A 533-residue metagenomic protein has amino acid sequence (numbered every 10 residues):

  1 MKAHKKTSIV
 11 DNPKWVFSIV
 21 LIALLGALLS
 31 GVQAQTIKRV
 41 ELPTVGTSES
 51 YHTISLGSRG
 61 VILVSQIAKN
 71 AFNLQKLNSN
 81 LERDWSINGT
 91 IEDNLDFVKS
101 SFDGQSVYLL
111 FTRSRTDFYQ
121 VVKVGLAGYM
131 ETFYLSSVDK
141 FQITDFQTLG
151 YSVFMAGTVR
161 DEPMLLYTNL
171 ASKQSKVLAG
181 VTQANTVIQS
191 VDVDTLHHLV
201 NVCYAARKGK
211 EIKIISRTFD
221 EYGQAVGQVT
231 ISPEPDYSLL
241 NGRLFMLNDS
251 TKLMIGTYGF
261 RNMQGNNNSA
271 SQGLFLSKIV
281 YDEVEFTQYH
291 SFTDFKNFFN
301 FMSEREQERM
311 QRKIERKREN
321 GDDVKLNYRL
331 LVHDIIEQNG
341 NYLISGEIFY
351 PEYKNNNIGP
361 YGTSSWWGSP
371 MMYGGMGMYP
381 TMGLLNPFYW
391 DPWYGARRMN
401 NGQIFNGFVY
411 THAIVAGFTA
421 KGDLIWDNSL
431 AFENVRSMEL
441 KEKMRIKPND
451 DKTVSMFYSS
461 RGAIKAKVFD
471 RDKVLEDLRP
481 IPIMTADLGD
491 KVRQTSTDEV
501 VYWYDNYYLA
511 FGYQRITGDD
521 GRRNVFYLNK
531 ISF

Functional and structural regions predicted by a protein language model:
M1-K38: Bacterial Sec-dependent N-terminal signal peptides
A34-S48, N80-W85, I314-G321, D427: A short helix->beta-strand "capping" segment at the edge of beta-propeller domains
V45-S48, H52-L166: Post-signal peptide N-terminal segment of secreted/secretory-pathway proteins
G46-I54, E92-S101, S137-T148, A184-V193 (+3 more regions): Repeated scaffold domains used in trafficking and secretory/extracellular systems, primarily beta-propellers
T53-A68, D103-S114, L149-V159, L166 (+6 more regions): Short beta-strand elements that form the blades of beta-propeller/WD-repeat-like and other beta-sheet-rich scaffold
V121-L126, Y167-N169, K213-Q224, S269-V284 (+3 more regions): Beta-propeller blade signature
C203-K208, T257-G273, E347-G407, R515-D520: Short, conserved, GDST-rich strand-edge loop motifs in beta-rich repeat architectures
T230-L239, H290-N327, N428-R445, L475-D505: Conserved blade-ending motifs and adjacent loop-strand segments that build the rim/top face of beta-propeller domains
